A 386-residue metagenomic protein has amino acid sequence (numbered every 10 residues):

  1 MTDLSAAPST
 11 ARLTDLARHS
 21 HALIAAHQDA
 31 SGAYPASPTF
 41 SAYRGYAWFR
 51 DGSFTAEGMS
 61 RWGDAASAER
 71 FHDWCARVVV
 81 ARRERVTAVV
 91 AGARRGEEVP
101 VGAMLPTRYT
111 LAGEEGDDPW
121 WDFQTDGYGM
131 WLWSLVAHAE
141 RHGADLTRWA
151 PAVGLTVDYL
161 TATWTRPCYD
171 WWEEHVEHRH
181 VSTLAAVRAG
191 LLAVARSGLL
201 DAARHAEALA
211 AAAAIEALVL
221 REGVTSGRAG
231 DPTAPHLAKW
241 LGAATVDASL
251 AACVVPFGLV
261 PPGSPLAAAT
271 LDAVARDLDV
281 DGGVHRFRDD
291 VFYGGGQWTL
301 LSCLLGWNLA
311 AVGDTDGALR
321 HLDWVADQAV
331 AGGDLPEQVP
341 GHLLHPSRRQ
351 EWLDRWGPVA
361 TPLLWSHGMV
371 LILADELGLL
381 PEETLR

Functional and structural regions predicted by a protein language model:
M1-R386: Acidic, mature catalytic/reactive cores of soluble proteins
